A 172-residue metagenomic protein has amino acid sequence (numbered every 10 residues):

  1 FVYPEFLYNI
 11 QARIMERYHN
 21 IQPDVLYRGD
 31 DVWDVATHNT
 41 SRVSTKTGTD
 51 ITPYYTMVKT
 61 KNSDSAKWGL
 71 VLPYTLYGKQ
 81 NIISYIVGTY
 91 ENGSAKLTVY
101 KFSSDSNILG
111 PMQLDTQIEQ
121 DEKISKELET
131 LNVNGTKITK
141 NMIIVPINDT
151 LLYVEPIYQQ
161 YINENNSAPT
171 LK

Functional and structural regions predicted by a protein language model:
F1-K172: Accessory, solvent-exposed terminal regions and/or long lumenal/extracellular loops of proteins
